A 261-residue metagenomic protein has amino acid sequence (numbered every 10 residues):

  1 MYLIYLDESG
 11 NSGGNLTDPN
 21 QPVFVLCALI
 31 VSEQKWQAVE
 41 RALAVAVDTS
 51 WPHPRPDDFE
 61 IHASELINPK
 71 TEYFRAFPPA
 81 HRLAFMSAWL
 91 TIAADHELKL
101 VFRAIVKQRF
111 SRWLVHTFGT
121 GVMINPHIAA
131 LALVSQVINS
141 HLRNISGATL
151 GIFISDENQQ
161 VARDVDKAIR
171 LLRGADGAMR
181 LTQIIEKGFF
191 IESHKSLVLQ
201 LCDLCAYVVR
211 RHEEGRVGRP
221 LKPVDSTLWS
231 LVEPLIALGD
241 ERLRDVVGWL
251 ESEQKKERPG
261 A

Functional and structural regions predicted by a protein language model:
M1-A261: Phosphate-ester processing/binding pockets and catalytic centers
